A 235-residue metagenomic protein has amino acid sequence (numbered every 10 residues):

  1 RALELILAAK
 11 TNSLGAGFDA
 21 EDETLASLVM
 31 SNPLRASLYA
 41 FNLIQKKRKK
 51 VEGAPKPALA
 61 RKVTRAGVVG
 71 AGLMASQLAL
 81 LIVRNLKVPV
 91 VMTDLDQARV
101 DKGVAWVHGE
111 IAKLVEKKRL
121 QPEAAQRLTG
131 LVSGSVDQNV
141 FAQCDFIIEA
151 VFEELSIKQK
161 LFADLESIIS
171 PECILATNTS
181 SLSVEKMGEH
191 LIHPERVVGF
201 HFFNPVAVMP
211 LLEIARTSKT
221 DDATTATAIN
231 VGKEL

Functional and structural regions predicted by a protein language model:
R1-R65: Glycine/serine-rich phosphate-binding loop and adjoining beta1-alpha1 elements at the start of nucleotide-handling
M30, V69-A71, Q77, N85 (+7 more regions): Generic beta-strand/beta-sheet core signal
K49-E110, S133, T217, D221: NAD(P)+-binding Rossmann beta1-loop-alpha1 motif at the extreme N-terminus of oxidoreductases
K50-R65, T129-C144, I157-E172, S183-E189: Flexible, glycine/threonine-enriched loop-and-boundary segments that flank and lead into catalytic domains of large
Q97-D145, L155-K160: Conserved N-terminal Rossmann-fold NAD(P) cofactor-binding segment
E154-V231: Rossmann-fold NAD(P)-binding glycine/threonine-rich loop
